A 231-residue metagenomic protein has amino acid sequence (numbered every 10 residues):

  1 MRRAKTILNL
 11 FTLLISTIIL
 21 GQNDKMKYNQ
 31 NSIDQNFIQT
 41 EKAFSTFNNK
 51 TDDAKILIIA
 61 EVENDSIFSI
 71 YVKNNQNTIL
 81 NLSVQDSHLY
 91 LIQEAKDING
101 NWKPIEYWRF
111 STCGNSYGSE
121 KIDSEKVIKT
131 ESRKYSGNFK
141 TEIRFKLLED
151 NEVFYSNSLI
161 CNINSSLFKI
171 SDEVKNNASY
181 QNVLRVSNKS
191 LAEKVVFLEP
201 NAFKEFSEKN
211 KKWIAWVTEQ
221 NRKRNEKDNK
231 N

Functional and structural regions predicted by a protein language model:
M1-K25: Bacterial Sec-dependent N-terminal signal peptides
N23-F68, N75-N81: Low-complexity, acidic Ser/Thr/Pro/Gly-rich terminal tails and inter-domain linkers that flank the onset of structured
D24-N29, D34, T130-D228: Terminal connector regions
E63, K121-D123, S136-K140: Surface-exposed coil/turn segments at beta-strand junctions on protein surfaces, enriched
I67, Y90-I92, E142: Exposed beta-strand and adjacent loop surfaces of beta-rich binding modules that mediate intermolecular recognition
N77-S116, K121: The feature marks short-to-medium sequence segments in extracytoplasmic or secretory-pathway proteins
E120-S132: Short Pro-Gly-centered flexible turn/kink motifs
